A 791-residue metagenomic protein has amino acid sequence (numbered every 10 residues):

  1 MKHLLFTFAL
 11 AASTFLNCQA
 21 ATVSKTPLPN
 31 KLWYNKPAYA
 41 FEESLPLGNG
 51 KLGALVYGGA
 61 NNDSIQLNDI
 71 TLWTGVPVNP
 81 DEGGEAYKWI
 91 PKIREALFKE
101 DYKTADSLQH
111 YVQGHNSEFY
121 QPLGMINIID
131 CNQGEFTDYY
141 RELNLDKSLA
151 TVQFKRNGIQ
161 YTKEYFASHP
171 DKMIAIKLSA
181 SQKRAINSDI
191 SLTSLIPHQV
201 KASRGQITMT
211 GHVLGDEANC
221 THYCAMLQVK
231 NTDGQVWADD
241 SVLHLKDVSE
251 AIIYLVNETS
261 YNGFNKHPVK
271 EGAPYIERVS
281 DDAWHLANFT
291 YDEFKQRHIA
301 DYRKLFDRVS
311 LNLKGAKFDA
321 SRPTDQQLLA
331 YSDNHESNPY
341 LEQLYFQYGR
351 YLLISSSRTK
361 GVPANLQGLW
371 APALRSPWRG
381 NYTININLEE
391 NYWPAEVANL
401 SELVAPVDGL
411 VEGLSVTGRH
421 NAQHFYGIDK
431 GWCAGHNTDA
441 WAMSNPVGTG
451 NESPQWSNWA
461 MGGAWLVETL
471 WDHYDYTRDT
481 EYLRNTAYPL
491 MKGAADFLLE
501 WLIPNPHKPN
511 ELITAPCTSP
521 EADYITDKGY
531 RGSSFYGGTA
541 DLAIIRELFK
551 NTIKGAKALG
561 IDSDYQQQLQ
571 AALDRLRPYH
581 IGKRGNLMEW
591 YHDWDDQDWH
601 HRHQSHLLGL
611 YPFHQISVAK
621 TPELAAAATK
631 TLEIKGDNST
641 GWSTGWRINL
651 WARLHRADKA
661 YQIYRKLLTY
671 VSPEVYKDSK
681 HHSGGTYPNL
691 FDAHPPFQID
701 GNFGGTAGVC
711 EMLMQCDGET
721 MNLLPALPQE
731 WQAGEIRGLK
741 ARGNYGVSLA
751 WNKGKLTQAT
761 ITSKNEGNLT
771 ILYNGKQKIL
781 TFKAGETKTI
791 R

Functional and structural regions predicted by a protein language model:
M1-S24: Bacterial Sec-dependent N-terminal signal peptides
T22-P454, L470-Y474, R484, K492-A495 (+11 more regions): Aromatic-residue-lined binding/catalytic grooves and analogous aromatic/hydrophobic interfacial grooves in multimeric
G50, D475-R478, I503-P506, K557 (+8 more regions): Hydrophobic alpha-helix feature that most strongly marks membrane-spanning transmembrane helices and their immediate
Q113-C131, I699-R742, G746: Catalytic cores of secreted or luminal carbohydrate-active enzymes
G368, P372, L512-T514, A522 (+2 more regions): C-terminal catalytic domain of Rieske-type non-heme iron oxygenases
I386-E396, A460-W471, A540-K550, S605-H614 (+2 more regions): Well-ordered alpha-helical segments within folded domains of soluble proteins
R484-W501, R546, W651-L667: Extended amphipathic alpha-helical segments enriched in small hydrophobics
G493, F497-G555: Acidic/histidine-rich catalytic neighborhood
